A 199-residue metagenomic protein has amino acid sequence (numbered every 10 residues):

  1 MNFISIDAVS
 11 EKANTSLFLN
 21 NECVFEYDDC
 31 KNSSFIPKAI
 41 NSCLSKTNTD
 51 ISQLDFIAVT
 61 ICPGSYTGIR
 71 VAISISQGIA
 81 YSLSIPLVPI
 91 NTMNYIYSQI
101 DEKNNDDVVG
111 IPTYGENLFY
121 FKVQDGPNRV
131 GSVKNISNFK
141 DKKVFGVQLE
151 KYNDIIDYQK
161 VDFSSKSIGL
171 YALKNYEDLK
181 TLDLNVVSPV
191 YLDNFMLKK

Functional and structural regions predicted by a protein language model:
M1-F18, V88-K199: Oxyanion-binding and handling regions
M1-I61, V144, D162-F163: N-terminal beta-alpha supersecondary unit
F18-N20, S74-A80, N117: Short, basic/glycine-rich phosphate-binding loops at helix/coil junctions that contact nucleotide phosphates
F35-K38, S74, G78, Y95 (+1 more regions): Short amphipathic alpha-helical face segments that pack within enzyme cores and frequently flank/anchor catalytic
N41-S42, Q77, L170-K174: Short glycine/serine- and small hydrophobic-enriched flexible loop segments
C43, S82, N175-L179: Change "in soluble alpha/beta enzymes" to "in soluble alpha/beta proteins
F56-T92: DPxDG-like acidic metal-binding loop motif
